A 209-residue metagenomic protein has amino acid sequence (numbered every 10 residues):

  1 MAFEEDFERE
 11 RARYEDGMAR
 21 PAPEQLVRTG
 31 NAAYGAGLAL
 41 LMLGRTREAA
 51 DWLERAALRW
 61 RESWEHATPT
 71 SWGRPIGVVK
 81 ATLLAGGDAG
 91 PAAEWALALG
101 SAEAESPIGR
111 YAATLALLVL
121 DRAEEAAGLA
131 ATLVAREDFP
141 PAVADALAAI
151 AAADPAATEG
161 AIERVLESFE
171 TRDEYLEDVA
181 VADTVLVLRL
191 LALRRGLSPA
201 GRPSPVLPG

Functional and structural regions predicted by a protein language model:
M1-T171: Eukaryote-skewed repeat-based solenoidal scaffolds used as protein-protein interaction platforms, primarily
L147-G209: Long, ordered, amphipathic alpha-helical scaffolds
